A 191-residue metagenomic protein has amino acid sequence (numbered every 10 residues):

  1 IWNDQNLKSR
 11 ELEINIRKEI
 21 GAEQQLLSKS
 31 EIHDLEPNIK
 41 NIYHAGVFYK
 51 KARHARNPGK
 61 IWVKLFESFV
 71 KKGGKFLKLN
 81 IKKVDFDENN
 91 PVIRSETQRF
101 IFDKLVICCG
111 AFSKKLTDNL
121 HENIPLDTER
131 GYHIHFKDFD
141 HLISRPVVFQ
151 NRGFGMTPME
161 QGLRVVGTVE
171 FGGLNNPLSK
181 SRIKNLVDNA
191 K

Functional and structural regions predicted by a protein language model:
I1, I16-K29, I124-L126: A short alpha-helix-loop-beta-strand transition element characteristic of N-terminal alpha/beta dinucleotide-binding
W2-N3, P58, C109-G110: Helix N-cap/beta->alpha junction signal
Q5, S30, A111-F112: Alpha-helix/helix-capping structural signal
L7, L26, A55, G59 (+2 more regions): Electropositive phosphate-/nucleotide-binding environments in soluble metabolic enzymes
K8-I20, I32, I39-K104: Helical element adjacent to the flavin cofactor pocket in flavoenzyme catalytic cores
L27-I32, L79, M159, T168: Conserved beta-strand termini and adjacent loop/short-helix elements that scaffold enzyme active sites in alpha/beta
D34-N38, R152-G155: Short beta-strand/turn micro-motifs at beta-sheet edges
K83-F86, N90, R99-K191: Active-site substrate-recognition segment that forms the wall of the catalytic cavity or substrate channel
